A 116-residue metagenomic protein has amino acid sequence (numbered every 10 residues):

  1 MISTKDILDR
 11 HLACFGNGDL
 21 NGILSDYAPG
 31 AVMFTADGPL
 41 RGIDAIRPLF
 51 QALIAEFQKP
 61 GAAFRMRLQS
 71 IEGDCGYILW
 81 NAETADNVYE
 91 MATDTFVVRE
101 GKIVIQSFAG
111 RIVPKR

Functional and structural regions predicted by a protein language model:
S3, F34, R47-R116: A beta-strand edge to alpha-helix "cap/lid" segment located at domain peripheries
N17-G30: Short, well-ordered alpha-helical segments enriched in acidic and aromatic residues
G18, D37-G38: Conserved short acidic donor-positioning loop in nucleotide-sugar-dependent glycosyltransferases
